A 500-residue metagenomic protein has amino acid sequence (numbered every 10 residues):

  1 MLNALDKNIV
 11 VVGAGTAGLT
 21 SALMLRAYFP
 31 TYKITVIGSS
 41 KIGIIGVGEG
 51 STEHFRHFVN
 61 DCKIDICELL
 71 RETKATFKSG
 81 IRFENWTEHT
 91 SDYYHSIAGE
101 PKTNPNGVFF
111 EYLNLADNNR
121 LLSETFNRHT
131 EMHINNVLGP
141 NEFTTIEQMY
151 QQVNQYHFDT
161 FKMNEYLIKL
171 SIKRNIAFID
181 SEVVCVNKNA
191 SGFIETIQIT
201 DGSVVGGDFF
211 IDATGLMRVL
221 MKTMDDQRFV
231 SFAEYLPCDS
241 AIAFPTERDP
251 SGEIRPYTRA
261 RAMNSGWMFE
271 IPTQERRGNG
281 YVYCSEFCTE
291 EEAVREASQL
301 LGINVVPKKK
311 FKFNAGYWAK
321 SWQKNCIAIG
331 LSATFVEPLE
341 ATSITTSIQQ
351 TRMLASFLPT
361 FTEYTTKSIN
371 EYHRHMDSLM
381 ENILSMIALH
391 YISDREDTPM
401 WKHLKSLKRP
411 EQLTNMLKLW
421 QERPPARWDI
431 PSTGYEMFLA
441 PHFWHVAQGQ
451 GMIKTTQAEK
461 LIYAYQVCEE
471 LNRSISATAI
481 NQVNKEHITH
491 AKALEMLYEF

Functional and structural regions predicted by a protein language model:
N3-G15: Beta1/beta-strand and adjacent pyrophosphate-binding region of the FAD-binding site in flavoprotein oxidoreductases
G18: N-terminal Rossmann-fold NAD(P) dinucleotide-binding loop
R26-V47: Glycine-rich FAD pyrophosphate-binding loop
V47-N135: Dinucleotide-binding Rossmann-like beta1-alpha1 core, especially the glycine-rich loop that anchors the ADP
Q148-A293, T351: Predominantly flavin-linked oxidoreductase catalytic cores and closely associated redox partners
A262-N314, T334-T346, F357, T365: Conserved FAD/dinucleotide-binding core of flavoprotein oxidoreductases
S321-L339: Short FAD-binding loop at a beta-strand-to-alpha-helix junction that anchors the flavin cofactor in diverse
S356-F500: Long, low-complexity C-terminal extensions of enzymes
